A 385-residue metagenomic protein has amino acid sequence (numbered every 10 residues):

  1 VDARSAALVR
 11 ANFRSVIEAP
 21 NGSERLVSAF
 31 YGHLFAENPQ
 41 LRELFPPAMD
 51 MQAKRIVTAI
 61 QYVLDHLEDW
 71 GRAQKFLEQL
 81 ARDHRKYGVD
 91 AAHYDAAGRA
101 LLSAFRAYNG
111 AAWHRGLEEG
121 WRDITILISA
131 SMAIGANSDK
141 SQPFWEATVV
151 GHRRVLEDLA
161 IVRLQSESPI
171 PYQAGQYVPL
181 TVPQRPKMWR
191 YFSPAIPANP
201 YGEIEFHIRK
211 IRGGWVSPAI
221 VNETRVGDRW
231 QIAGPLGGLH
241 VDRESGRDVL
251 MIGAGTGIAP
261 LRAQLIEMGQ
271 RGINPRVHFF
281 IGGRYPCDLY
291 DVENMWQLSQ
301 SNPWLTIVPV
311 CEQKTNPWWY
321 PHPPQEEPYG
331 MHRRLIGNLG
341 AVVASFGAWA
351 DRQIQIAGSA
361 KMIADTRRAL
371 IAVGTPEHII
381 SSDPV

Functional and structural regions predicted by a protein language model:
V1-W145: Core of compact, soluble alpha-helical bundle domains
V16, R276-V385: Reductase modules of NAD(P)H-dependent flavoproteins
S141-R229, R247, G283-R284, V310-K314: Ferredoxin-reductase
G175, G257, S359: Short, conserved phosphate/pyrophosphate- and ester-handling motifs at nucleotide-, phospho-/glycolipid
G234-G246: A short, basic/flexible loop-to-alpha-helix module at the beginning of a structural domain
V249-L250, Q355: Conserved beta-strand elements of the Class I
P260-Q270: Histidine-anchored nucleotide/phosphate-binding helix
